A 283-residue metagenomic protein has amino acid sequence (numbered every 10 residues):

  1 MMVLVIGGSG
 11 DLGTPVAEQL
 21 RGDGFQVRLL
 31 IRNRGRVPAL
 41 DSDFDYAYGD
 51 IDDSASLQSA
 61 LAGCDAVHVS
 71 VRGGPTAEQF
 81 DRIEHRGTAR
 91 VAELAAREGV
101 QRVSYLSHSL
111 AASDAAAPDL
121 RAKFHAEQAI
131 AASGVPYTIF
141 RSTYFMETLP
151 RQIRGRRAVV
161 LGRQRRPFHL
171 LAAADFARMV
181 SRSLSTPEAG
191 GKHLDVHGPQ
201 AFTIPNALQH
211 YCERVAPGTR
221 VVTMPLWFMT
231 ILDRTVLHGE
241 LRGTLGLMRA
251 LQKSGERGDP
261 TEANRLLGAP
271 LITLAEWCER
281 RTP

Functional and structural regions predicted by a protein language model:
M2-F25: N-terminal Rossmann NAD(P)H-binding glycine-rich loop of SDR-like oxidoreductase domains
L4, L29, R34-R97, A112: NAD(P)H-binding glycine-rich loop region in Rossmannoid oxidoreductase-like domains and their noncatalytic homologs
G73-R156: Glycine-/Pro-rich loop/turn segments that contact NAD(P) or position catalytic residues in Rossmann-like domains
G87, G162-L184, K192: Substrate-positioning beta->alpha
T148-R156, S183-L194, P217-T219: Glycine/proline-rich active-site loop of Rossmann-fold NAD(P)-dependent oxidoreductases
G162-R166, L194-A201, C212-A216, M224-L226 (+1 more regions): Glycine-rich Rossmann NAD(P)(H)-binding loop
N206-S254: Terminal hydrophobic/aromatic helix or amphipathic segment near a protein terminus
E256-P283: Amphipathic terminal alpha-helices
